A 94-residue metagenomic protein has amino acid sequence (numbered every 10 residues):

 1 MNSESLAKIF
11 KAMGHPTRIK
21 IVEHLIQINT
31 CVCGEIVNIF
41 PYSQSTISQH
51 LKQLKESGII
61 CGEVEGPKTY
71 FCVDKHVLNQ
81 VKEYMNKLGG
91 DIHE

Functional and structural regions predicted by a protein language model:
M1-L6, H24-Q27, K75-E94: Amphipathic alpha-helical dimerization/coiled-coil segments that flank or bridge DNA-binding/regulatory modules
S5-M13: Short amphipathic alpha-helical boundary/capping segments
A12-V22, S57: Short alpha-helical elements of helix-turn-helix
P16-I19, I28-G34: Short capping segments at the starts of secondary-structure elements
E23, Q49-K52, P67: Base-recognition residues in the alpha-helical recognition helix of bacterial helix-turn-helix
V37-N38, Q49, K55-E56: Alpha-helical residues within the helix-turn-helix
S43-T46: Helix-turn-helix DNA-binding motif, specifically the short coil turn and the N-cap/start of the second
K55-E65, C72: Beta-hairpin "wing" of winged helix-turn-helix
